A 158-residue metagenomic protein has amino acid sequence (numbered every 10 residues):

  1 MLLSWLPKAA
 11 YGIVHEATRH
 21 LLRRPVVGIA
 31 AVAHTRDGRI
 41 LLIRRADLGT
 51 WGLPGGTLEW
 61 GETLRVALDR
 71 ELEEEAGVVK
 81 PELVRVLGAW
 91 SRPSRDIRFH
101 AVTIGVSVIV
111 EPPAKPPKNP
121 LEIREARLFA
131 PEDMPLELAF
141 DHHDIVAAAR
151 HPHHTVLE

Functional and structural regions predicted by a protein language model:
M1-A30: Acidic, metal-coordinating catalytic segment for phosphate/diphosphate chemistry, firing primarily on the Nudix
G12-E16, P152-E158: Acidic/histidine-enriched, glycine/proline-rich intrinsically disordered or flexible terminal extensions
V27-I29, G38, V102-I104, R124: Change "...and in nucleic-acid phosphodiester-cleaving endonucleases..." to "...and in nucleic-acid processing enzymes
A31, V86, I104-V108: A structural signal for short, well-ordered beta-strand segments
T35, R39-V78: Conserved Nudix-box catalytic region and its N-terminal flanking loop in Nudix hydrolases and closely related
V78-A89: A short coil-to-beta-strand element that immediately follows conserved catalytic motifs
S91-K115, A149: Active-site-adjacent beta-strand/loop module that shapes the phosphate/pyrophosphate-binding cleft
G105, P117-R150: NUDIX/MutT-family hydrolases
